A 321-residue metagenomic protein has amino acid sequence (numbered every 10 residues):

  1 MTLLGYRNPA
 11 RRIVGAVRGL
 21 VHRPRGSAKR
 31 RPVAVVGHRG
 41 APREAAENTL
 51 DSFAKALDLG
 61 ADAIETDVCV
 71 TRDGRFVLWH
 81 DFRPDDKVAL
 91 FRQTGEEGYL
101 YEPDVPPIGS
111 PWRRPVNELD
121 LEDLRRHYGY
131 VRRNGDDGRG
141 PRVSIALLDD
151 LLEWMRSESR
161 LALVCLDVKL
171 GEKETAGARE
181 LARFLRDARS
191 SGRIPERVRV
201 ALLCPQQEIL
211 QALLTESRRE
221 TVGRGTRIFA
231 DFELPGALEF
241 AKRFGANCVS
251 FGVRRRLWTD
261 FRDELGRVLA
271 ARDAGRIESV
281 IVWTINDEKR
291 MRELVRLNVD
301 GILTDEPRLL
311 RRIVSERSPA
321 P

Functional and structural regions predicted by a protein language model:
M1-P321: Phosphate-group recognition and catalysis centered on beta-loop-alpha active-site segments
